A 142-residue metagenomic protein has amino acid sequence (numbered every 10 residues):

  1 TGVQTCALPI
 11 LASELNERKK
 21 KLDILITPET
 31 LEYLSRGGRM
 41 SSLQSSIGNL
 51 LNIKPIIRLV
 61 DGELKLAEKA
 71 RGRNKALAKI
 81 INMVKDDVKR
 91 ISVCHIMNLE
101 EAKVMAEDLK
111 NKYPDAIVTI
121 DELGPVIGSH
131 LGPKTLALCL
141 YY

Functional and structural regions predicted by a protein language model:
G2-T5: Positively charged, low-complexity/disordered segments
A7-Y142: Mixed-charge interfacial surface used for oligomerization/domain docking and macromolecular partner engagement
